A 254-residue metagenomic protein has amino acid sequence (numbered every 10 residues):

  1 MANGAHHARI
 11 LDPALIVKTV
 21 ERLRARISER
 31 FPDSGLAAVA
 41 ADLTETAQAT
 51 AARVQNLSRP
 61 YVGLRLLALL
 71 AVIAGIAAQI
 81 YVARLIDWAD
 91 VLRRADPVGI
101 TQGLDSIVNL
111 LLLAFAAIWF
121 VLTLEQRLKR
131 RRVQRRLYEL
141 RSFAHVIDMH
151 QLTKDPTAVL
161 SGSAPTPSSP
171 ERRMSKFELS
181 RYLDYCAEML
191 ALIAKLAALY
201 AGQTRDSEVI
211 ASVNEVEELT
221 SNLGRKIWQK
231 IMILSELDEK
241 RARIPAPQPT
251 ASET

Functional and structural regions predicted by a protein language model:
G4-A8, S28-V39, Q55-L66, D96-G103 (+3 more regions): Non-transmembrane, amphipathic alpha-helical segments
G4-K18, L23-T50: Short, charged cytosolic
A14, E21, A41-Q48, Q134 (+4 more regions): Generic structural signal for well-ordered, non-transmembrane alpha-helical segments in soluble/cytosolic regions
R22-R26, A95, F115-L124, P165-M174 (+1 more regions): Short, charged/polar, low-complexity loop and linker segments that flank or interrupt alpha-helical bundles
I27-R30, T50, V54-L57, I147-K154 (+3 more regions): Secondary-structure edge/capping motif, primarily at the C-terminal ends of alpha-helices and the immediately following
A52-L128: Alpha-helical transmembrane segments and their immediate juxtamembrane boundary regions in integral membrane proteins
R131-K176, M232: Solvent-exposed, non-transmembrane helices and loops of integral membrane proteins
L192-T254: Cytosol-/stroma-facing membrane-proximal "stalk/adaptor" domains immediately downstream of transmembrane anchors
